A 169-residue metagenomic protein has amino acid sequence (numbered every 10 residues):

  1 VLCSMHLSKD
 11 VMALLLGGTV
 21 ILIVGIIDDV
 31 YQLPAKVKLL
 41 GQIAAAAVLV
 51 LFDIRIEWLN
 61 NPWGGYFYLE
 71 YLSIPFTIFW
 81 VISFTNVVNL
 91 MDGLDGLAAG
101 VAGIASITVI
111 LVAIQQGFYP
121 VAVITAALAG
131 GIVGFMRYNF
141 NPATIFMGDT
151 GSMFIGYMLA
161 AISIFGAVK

Functional and structural regions predicted by a protein language model:
V1-K169: "…together with the soluble PPM/PP2C metallo-phosphatase catalytic core" -> "…together with the soluble PPM/PP2C
